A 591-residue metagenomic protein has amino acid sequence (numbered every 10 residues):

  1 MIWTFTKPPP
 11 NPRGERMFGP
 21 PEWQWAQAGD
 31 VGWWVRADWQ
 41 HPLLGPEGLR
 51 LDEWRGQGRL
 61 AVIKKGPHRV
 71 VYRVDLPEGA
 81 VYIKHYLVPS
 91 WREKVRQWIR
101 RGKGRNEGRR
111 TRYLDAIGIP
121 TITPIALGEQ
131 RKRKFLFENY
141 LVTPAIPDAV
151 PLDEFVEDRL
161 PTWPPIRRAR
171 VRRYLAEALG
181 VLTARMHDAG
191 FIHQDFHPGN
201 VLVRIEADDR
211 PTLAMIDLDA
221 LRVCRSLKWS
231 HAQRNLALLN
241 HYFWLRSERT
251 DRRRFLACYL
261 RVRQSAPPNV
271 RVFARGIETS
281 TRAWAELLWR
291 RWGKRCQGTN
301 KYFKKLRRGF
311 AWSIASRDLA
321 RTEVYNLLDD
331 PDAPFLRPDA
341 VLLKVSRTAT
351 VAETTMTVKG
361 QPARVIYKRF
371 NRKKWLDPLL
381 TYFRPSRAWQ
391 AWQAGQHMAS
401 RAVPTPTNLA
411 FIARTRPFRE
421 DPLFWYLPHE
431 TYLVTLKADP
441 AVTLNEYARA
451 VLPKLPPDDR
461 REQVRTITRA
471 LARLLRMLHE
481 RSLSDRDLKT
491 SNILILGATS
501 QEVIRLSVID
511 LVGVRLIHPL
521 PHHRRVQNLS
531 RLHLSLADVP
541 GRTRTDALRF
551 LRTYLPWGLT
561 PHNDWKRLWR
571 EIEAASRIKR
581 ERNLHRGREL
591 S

Functional and structural regions predicted by a protein language model:
I2-R59, E278-A340: Juxta-kinase regulatory segment immediately upstream of eukaryotic protein kinase catalytic domains
P42-P165, V181-A189, H193, T279-S280 (+7 more regions): Conserved ATP-binding subdomain of kinase catalytic cores across diverse folds
V81, P120, L141, D209-A214 (+6 more regions): Protein kinase-like catalytic core scaffold
R101-G102, R173, P385-S386, R465 (+1 more regions): Residue-level marker of alpha-helix boundaries and capping positions
F196, V201-V203, L488-I495: Hydrophobic residue at the +6 position relative to the catalytic HRD Asp in the kinase catalytic loop
V203-R210, I495-V503: Activation-loop N-terminal segment of eukaryotic-like protein kinases
P211-S280, S507-A574: C-lobe/activation-segment region of protein kinase-like
